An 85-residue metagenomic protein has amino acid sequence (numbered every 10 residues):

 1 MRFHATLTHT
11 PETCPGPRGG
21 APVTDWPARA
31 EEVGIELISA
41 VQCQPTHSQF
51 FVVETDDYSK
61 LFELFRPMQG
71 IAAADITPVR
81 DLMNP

Functional and structural regions predicted by a protein language model:
M1-S48, D56-Y58, R80-P85: Short S/T/G/P-rich N-terminal loop/turn motif that feeds into the first structured element of a domain
V23, L61-Q69: Short amphipathic alpha-helices in soluble, non-transmembrane regions that often serve as interface/regulatory elements
E32, M68-I71: Acidic-histidine catalytic/liganding microenvironments
E54-T55, P67: Conserved catalytic core of Hanks-type protein kinase domains
I71-M83: Conserved short beta-strand edge segments in small beta-sheet-based binding/regulatory domains
